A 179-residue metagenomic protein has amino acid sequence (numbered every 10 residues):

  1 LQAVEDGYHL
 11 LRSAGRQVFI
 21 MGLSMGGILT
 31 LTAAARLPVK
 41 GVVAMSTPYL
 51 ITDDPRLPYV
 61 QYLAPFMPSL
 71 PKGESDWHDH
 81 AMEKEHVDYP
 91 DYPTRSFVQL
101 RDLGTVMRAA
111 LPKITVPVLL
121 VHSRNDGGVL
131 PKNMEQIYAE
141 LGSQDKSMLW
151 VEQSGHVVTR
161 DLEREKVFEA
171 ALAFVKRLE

Functional and structural regions predicted by a protein language model:
Q2-F19: Conserved acidic catalytic loop of the alpha/beta-hydrolase fold
G22-G26, T30: Gly/Ala-rich beta-loop-alpha elbow adjacent to hydrolase catalytic centers
I28, V43-D54: Active-site nucleophile loop of the alpha/beta-hydrolase fold
P93-A110, V116: Active-site nucleophile elbow and catalytic-triad environment of alpha/beta-hydrolase enzymes
I114, L120-H122, D126: Short beta-strand/loop motif that positions the catalytic acidic residue of the alpha/beta-hydrolase fold
V116, L130-A139, W150: Short alpha-helix in the alpha/beta-hydrolase fold that links the catalytic acid
E152-E179: Catalytic active-site module of serine/aspartate enzymes centered on a nucleophile-bearing elbow/loop
